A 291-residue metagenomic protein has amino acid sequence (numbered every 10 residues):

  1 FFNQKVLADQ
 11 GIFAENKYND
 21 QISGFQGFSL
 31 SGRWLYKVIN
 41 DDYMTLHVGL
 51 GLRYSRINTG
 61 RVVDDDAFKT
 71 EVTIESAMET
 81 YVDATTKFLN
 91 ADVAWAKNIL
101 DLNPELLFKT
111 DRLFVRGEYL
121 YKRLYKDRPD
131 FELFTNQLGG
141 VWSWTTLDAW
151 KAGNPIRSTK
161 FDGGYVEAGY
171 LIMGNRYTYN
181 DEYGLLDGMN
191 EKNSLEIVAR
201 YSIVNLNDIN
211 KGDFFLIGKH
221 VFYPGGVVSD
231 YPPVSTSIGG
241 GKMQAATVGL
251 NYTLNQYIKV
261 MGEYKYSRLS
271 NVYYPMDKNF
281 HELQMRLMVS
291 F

Functional and structural regions predicted by a protein language model:
F1, Q10-N16, Y36-V38, L52-Y54 (+1 more regions): Short, structured patches in soluble enzyme cores that scaffold and shape functional sites
F1-L7, D20-Q21, I39-V48, T59 (+2 more regions): Short loop/turn motifs that connect adjacent beta-strands in outer-membrane beta-barrel proteins
K5, N16, N40, R56 (+3 more regions): Short loop/turn segments at secondary-structure transitions that flank enzyme active sites
Q10, Q26, V48-L50, L138-G139 (+1 more regions): Feature targets compositionally biased, intrinsically disordered low-complexity regions with long contiguous runs
G11-F28: Outer-membrane beta-barrel proteins
G24-Y54, E167, I172: Transmembrane beta-barrel strand/turn architecture of Gram-negative outer membrane proteins
R53-V62: Short, conserved secondary-structure transition motifs
D65-F291: Outer-membrane beta-barrel pore domains
